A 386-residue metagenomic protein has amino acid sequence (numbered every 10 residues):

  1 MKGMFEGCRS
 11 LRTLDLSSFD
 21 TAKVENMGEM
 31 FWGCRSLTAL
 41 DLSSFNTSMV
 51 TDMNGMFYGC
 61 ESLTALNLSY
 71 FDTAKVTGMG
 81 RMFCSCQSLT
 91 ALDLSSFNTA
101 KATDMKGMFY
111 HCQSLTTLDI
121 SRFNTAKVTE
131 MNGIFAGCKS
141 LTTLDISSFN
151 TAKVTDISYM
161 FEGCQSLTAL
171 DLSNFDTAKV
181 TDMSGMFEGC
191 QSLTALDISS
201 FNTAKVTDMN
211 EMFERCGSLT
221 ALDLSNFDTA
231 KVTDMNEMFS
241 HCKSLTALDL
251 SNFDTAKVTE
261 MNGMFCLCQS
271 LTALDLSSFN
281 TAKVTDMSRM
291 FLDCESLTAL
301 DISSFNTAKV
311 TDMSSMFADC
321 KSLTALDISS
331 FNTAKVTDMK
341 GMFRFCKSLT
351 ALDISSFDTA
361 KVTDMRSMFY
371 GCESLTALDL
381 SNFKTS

Functional and structural regions predicted by a protein language model:
M1-C8, E25-R35, T51-C60, T77-C86 (+11 more regions): Core hydrophobic positions of leucine-rich repeats
S10-K23, S36-M49, S62-K75, S88-T103 (+11 more regions): Structural signature of tandem-repeat unit edges
